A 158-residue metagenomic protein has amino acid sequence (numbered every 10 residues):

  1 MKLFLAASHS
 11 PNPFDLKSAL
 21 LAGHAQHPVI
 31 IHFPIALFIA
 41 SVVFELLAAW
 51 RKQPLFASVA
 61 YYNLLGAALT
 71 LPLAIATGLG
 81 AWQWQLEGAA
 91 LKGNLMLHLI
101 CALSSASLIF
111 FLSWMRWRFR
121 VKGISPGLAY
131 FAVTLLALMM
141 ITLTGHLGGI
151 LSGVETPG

Functional and structural regions predicted by a protein language model:
M1-G158: Polytopic transmembrane helical bundles with strong interfacial aromatic enrichment
